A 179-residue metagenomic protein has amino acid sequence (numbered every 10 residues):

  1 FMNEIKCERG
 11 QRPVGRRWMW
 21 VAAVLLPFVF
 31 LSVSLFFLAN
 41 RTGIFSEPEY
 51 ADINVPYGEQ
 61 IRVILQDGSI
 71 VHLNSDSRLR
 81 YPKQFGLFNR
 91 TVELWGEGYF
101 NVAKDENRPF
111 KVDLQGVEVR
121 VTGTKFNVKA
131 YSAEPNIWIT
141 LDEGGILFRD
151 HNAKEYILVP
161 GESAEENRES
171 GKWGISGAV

Functional and structural regions predicted by a protein language model:
F1-C7, R17-S46: Single-pass transmembrane signal-anchor helices and their membrane-water interface zones
M2-K6, N89, G174-V179: Short, intrinsically disordered, charge-balanced linker/junction segments flanking boundaries in proteins
R41-L65: Short acidic/polar N-terminal linker immediately downstream of export determinants
G58, S75-R78, E97, T124 (+1 more regions): Tight coil/turn sites that cap or link beta-strands
E59, D67-S69, R108, Q115-V117 (+1 more regions): Short acidic/polar mixed-charge low-complexity motifs
V63-K111: Extracytoplasmic/periplasmic/luminal assembly and interaction segments in envelope/secretory/respiratory proteins
K111-V112, V119-R120, N127-V179: Short, polar/charged, low-complexity connector loops/linkers at domain or secondary-structure junctions
